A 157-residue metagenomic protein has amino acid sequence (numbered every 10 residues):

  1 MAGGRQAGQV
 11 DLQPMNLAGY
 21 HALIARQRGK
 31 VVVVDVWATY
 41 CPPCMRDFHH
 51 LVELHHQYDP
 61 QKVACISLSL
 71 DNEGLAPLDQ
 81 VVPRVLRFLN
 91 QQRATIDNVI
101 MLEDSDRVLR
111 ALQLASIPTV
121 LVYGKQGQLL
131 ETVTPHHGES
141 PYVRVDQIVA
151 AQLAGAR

Functional and structural regions predicted by a protein language model:
M1-A18, Q92, A111: Domain-scale detector for complete catalytic domains at protein termini or as standalone homologs
Q9-V32, H55-Y58: A short beta-strand-turn-helix
V33-V34, C65, V120: Hydrophobic beta-strand anchors of alpha/beta hydrolase catalytic cores
V36-A38, L68-D71, V99-D104, G124 (+1 more regions): Active-site-proximal beta-strand/loop segments in catalytic clefts of secreted hydrolases
V36-E53, L70, G74-P77: Conserved redox-active cysteine motifs that mediate thiol-disulfide chemistry, especially di-cysteine Cys-X(1-2)-Cys
Q61-V82, A94-D104: Thiol-based oxidoreductase modules, predominantly thioredoxin-like and allied folds used for disulfide exchange
V82-K125: Short, internal strand/loop/helix patches that form the active-site neighborhood or redox-interaction surface
T119-R157: Thiol-/selenol-based redox modules, centered on thioredoxin-like and closely related oxidoreductase domains
